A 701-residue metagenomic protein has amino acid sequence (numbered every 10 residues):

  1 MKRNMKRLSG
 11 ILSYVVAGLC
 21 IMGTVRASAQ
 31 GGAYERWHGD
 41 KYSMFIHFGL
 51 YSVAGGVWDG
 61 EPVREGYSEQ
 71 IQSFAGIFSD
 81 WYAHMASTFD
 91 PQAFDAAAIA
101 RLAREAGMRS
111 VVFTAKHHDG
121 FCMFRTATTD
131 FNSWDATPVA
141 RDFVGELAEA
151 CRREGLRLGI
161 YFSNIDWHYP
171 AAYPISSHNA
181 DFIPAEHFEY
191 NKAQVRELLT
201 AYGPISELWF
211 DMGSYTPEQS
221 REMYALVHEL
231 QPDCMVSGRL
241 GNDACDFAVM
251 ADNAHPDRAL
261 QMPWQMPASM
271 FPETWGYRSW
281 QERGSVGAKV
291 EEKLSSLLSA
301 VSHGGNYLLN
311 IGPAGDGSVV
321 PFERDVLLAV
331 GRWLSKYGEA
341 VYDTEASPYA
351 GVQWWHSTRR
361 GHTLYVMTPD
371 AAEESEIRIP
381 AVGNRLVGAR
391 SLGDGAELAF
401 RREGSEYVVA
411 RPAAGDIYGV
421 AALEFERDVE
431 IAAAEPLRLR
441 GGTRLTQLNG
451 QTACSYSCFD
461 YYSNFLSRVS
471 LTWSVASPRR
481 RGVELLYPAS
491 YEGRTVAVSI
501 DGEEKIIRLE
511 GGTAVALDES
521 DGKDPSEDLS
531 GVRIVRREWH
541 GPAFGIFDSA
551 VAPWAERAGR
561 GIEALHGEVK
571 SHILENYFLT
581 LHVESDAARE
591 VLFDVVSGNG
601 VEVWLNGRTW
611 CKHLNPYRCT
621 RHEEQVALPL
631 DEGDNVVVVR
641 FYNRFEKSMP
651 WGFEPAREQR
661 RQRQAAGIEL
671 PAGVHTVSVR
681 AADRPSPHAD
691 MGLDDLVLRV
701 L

Functional and structural regions predicted by a protein language model:
K2-Y14: Bacterial N-terminal signal peptides that target proteins for export
S13-G23: Bacterial N-terminal signal peptides
A29-R480, P488-T513, Q659-L701: Mature catalytic domains of secreted/periplasmic carbohydrate-active enzymes
V112-A115, V483-S490, S585, R589-W604 (+1 more regions): Aromatic-lined ligand-binding clefts that engage carbohydrates, nucleic acids, or primary amines
G419-A421, R481-L485, R589-V595, E624 (+3 more regions): Short, well-structured beta-strand segments within conserved domains
D460-Y461, V469-V475, G567-S571, T580-V583 (+2 more regions): Beta-strand-rich interaction surfaces with strong enrichment in secreted/lumenal proteins
F465, L509-D586, F645-Q659, D695-V700: Extracellular/secretory pathway-exposed regions associated with glycan biology
